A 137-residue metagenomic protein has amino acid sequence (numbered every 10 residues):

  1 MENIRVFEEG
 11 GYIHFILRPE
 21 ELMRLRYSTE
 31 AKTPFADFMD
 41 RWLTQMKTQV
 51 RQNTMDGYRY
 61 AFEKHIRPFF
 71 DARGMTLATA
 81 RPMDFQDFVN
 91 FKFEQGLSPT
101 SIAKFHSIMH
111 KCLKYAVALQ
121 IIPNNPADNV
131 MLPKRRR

Functional and structural regions predicted by a protein language model:
M1-K32, T48-Q49: N-terminal helical hairpins
G11, P82, R135: Residues that form or immediately flank small-molecule/cofactor binding pockets and catalytic motifs
F15, E20, F35, N124-A127 (+1 more regions): Generic low-complexity segments that are intrinsically disordered, proline-rich and/or Lys/Arg-biased
F15, E20-M23, R41, K111 (+1 more regions): Intrinsic-disorder/low-complexity peptide segments enriched for small residues
Y27, A31-A36, L43-I121: N-terminal core-binding DNA-recognition domain of tyrosine site-specific recombinases/integrases
Q86-F88, A118-R137: Flexible interdomain linker/hinge and immediately adjacent N-terminus of the catalytic tyrosine-recombinase domain
